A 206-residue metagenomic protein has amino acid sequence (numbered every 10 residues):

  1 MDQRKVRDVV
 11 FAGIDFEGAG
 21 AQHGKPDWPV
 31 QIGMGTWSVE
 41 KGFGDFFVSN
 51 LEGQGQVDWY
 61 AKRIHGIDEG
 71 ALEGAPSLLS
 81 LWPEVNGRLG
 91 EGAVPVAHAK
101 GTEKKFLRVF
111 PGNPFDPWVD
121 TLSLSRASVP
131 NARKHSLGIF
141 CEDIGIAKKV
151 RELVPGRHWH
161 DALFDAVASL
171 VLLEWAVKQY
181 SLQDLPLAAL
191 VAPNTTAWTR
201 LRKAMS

Functional and structural regions predicted by a protein language model:
M1-D116, N131, G138-I146, V154: Conserved non-catalytic scaffold segment of RNase H-like nuclease domains
M1-Q3, V167-S206: Acidic two-metal-ion nuclease catalytic site recognized across multiple nuclease folds, prominently DnaQ/RNase D-T
F16-G18, K104, T121, A162 (+1 more regions): Generic detector of well-ordered alpha-helical packing
F110, A127, D143, L172-Q179: Active-site catalytic microenvironments for nucleophilic, acid-base chemistry
P114-A127: Conserved beta-strand -> loop -> alpha-helix junction used to position metal-binding or nucleic-acid-contacting
A132, A147-E152, Q179-L182: Substrate-binding/catalytic groove segments of enzymes that remodel or degrade extracellular structural polymers
V154-F164: A short glycine-threonine-serine/GTX helix/turn-capping micro-motif
